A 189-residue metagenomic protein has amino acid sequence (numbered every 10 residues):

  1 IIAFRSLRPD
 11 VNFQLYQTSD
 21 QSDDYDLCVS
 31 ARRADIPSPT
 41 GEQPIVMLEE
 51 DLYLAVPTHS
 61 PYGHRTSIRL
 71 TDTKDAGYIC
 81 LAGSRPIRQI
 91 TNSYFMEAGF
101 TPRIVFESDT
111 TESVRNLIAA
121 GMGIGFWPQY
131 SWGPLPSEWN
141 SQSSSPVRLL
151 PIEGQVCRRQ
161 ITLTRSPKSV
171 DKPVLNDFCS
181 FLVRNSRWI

Functional and structural regions predicted by a protein language model:
I1-D35: Central regulatory/effector-binding core of bacterial HTH transcription factors
P9-T18, C80-L81, T101-T110: Short beta-strand-to-loop elements that line the ligand-binding cleft of bilobed periplasmic-binding protein-like
D10-F13, P39-D51, E112-P167: Beta-alpha-beta core module
Q17-S19, L27-A34, P57-T58, T110 (+2 more regions): Beta->alpha turn/N-cap motifs
S19-D26, A34-G41, R65, G133-E138: Short loop/helix-cap segments at secondary-structure boundaries that form the rim of catalytic
S38-L52, V56-Y78: Flexible hinge/capping segments at coil-to-helix
A55-P61, Q160-D171: A bilobed periplasmic-binding-protein/Venus flytrap-type ligand-binding module shared by bacterial periplasmic
Y62-G63, A76-A98, D171-C179, I189: Secondary-structure junction motif
